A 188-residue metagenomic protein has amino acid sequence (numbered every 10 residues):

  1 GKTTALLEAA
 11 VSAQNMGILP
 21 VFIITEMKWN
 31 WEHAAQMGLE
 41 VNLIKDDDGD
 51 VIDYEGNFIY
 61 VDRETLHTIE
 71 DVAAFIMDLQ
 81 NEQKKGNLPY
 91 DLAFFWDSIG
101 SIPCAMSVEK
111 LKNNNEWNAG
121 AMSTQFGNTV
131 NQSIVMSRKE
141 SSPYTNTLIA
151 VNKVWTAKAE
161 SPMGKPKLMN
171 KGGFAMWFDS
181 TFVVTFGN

Functional and structural regions predicted by a protein language model:
G1, S101-I102, T156-A157: A short, flexible beta-alpha/helix-coil linker loop
G1-G17, F22-I24: Glycine-rich P-loop/Walker A and Walker A-like loops and their local beta1-loop-alpha1 context in P-loop NTPases
T3, G38, C104, G127 (+1 more regions): Glycine-centered flexibility motif
A9, H33-Q36, D71, F75-D78 (+3 more regions): Alpha-helical scaffold elements adjacent to nucleotide-binding pockets in ATP/GTP-utilizing enzyme cores
A10, F22, Y60, I76 (+4 more regions): Generic structural hydrophobic/aromatic packing signal, biased to beta-strands
S12-M16, V41, L79-P89, V135-Y144 (+1 more regions): Conserved catalytic network of the ASCE P-loop NTPase/AAA+ motor domain
M16-N118, M122-Q125: Conserved inter-motif catalytic segment of the P-loop NTP-binding fold
A119-N188: Phosphate-binding/switch region of NTP-binding enzymes
